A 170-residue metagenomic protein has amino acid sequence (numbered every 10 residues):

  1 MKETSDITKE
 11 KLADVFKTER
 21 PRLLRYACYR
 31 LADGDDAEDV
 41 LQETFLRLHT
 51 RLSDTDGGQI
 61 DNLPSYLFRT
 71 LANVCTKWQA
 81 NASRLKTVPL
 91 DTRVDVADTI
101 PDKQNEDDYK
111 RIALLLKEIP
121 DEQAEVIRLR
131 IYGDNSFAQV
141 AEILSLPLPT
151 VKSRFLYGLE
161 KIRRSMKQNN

Functional and structural regions predicted by a protein language model:
M1-R25, Y29, E38, A124: A short, charge-rich alpha-helical start-of-domain segment used by transcription regulators
D35, A138, P149: Residues within helix-turn-helix
Q42-H49, I60-N81: Σ70-family region 2.3-2.4 aromatic/basic alpha-helix that recognizes the −10 promoter and nucleates DNA melting
F68-L90, N105, Y157: Arg/Lys-rich amphipathic alpha helix in sigma70-family domain 2
A72, L144-N169: DNA-recognition helix of helix-turn-helix
T87, T92-K117: Acidic, proline/glycine-rich intrinsically disordered inter-domain spacer in sigma factors
V126-R130: A short pre-motif secondary-structure segment
A141: The alpha-helix within a helix-turn-helix
